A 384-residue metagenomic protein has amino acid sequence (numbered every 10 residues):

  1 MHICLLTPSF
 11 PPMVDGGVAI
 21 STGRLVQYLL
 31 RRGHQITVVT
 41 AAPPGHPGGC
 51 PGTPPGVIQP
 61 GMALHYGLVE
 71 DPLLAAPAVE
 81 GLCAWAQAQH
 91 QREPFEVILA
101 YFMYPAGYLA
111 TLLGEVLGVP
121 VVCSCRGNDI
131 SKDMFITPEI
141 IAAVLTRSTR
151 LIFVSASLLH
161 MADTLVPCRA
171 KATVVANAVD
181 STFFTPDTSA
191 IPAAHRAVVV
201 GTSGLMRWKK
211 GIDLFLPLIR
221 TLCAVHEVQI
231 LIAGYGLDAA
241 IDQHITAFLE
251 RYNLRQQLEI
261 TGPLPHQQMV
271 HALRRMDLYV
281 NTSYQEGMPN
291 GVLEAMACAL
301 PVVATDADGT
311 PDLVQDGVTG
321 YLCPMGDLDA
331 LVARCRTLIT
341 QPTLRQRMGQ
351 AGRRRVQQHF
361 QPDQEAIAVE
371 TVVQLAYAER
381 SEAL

Functional and structural regions predicted by a protein language model:
C4, I152, A193-K210, L216-C223 (+1 more regions): Conserved donor-binding/catalytic core segment of Leloir-type glycosyltransferases
A42, S157, A178: Carbohydrate-associated surface elements
P44, S203, Q229-H244, G262-P263: Glycosyltransferase donor-sugar binding loop
Q243-L264: Nucleotide-activated donor-binding/catalytic signature segment of Leloir-type glycosyltransferases, i.e., the conserved
P263-L264, H271-M276: Short alpha-helical donor nucleotide-sugar binding micro-motif in glycosyltransferases
Y284: Aromatic "clamp/platform" in nucleotide-sugar-dependent glycosyltransferases that forms part of the donor/acceptor
P301-A304, V314: Short hydrophobic beta-strand element within catalytic cores of glycosyltransferases and related nucleotide-activated
D316-G317, Y321-L328, T337-P342: Conserved acidic donor-binding segment of nucleotide-sugar-dependent glycosyltransferases
